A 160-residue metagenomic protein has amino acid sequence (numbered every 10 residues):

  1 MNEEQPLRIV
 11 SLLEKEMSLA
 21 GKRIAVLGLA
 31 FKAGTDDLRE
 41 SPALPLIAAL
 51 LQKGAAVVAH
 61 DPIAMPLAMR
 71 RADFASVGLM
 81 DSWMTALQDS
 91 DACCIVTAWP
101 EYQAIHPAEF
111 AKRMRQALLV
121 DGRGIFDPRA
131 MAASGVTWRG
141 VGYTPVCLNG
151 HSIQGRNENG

Functional and structural regions predicted by a protein language model:
M1-G160: Structural/interface elements that position substrates and couple domains in central-metabolism enzymes
